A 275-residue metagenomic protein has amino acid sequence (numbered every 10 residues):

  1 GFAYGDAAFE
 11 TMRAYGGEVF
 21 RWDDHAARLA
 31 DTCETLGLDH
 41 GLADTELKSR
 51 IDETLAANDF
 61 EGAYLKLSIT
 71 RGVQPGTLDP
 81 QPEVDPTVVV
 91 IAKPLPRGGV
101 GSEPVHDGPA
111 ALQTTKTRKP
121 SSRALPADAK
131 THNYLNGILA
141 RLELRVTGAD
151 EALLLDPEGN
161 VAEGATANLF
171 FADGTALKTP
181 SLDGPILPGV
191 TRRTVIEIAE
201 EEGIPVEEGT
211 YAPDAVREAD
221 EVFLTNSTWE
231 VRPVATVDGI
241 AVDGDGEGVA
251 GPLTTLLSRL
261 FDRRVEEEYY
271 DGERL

Functional and structural regions predicted by a protein language model:
G1-G41, R50, D79-L275: Helix-start/capping segments and mature chain N-termini
D39, A57-K66, G99-G101: Short secondary-structure capping/junction motifs at helix and strand boundaries
A43-D52, A63-T77: Short, glycine/charge-rich beta-strand/loop segments that flank catalytic centers and engage negatively charged groups
T54-N58, A199: Hydrophobic, Leu/Ile/Phe/Ala-enriched alpha-helical segments that form helix-helix packing faces
A56, Q74-E83: Acidic pyrophosphate-coordinating catalytic loop
